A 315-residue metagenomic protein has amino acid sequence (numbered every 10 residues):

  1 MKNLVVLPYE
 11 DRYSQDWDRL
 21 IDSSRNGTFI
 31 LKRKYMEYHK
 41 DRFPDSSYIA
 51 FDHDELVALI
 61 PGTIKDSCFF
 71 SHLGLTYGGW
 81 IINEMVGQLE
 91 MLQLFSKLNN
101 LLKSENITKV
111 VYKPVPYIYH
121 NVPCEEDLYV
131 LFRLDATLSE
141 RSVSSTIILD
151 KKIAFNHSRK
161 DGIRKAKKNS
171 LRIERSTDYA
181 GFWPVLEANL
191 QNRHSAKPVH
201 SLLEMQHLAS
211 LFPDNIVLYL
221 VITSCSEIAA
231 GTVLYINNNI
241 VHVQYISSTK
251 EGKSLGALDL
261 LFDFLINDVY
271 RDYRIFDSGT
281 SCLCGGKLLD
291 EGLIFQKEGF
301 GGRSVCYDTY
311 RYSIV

Functional and structural regions predicted by a protein language model:
M1-D11, V305, S313-V315: Short, Lys/Arg-enriched, disordered terminal segments
N3-H53, L59-C68, P114-G252: A conserved beta-strand-loop-helix scaffold within acyl/acetyltransferase catalytic domains
F43-D45, S104-I107, I216, R271-Y273: Short, high-confidence coil segments that cap the C-terminus of an alpha-helix and link into the following beta-strand
L59-I60, I81, G87-K97, N215-V315: Aromatic (often tryptophan-rich) hydrophobic motifs at membrane interfaces
C68-L73, L293: Short, flexible, mixed-charge acidic loops at enzyme active sites
L73-N121: A gly/proline- and charged-residue-enriched helix-loop-helix capping module
L73-Y77, E140, V305: Short, solvent-exposed loop/turn segments at the edges of secondary structure
